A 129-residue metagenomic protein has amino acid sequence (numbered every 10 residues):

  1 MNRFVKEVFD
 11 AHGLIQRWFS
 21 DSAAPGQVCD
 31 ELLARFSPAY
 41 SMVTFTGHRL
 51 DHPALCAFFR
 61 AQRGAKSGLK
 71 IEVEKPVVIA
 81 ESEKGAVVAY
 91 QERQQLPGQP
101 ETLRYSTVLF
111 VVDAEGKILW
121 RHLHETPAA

Functional and structural regions predicted by a protein language model:
M1-E31, S41-A129: A beta-strand edge to alpha-helix "cap/lid" segment located at domain peripheries
A34-R35: Conserved catalytic core of Hanks-type protein kinase domains
